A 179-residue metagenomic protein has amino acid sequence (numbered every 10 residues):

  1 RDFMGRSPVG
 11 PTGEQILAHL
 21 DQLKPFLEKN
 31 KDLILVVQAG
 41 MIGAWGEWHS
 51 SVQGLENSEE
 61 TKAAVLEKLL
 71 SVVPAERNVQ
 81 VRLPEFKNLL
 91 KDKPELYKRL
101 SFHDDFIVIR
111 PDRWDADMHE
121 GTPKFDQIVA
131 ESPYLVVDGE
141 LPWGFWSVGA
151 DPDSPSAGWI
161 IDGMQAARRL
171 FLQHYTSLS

Functional and structural regions predicted by a protein language model:
R1-T12, Q38-W45: Substrate-binding cleft and catalytic face of glycoside hydrolase catalytic domains, especially the flexible beta-alpha
G10-Q38, E60-V72: An active-site-proximal structural segment forming one wall of the substrate-binding cleft that immediately precedes
V36-S179: Catalytic-core regions of glycoside hydrolase
